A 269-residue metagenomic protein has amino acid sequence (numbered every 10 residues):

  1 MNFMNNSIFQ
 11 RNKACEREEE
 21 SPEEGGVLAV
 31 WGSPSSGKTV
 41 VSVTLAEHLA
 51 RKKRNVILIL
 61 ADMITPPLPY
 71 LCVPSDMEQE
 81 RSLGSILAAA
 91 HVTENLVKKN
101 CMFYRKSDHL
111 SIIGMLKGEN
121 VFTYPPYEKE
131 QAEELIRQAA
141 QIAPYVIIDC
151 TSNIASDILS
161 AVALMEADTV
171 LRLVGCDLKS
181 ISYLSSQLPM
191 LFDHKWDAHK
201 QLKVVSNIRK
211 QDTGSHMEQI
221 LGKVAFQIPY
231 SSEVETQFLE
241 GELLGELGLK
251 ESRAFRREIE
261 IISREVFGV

Functional and structural regions predicted by a protein language model:
M1-S33: Extreme N-terminal, non-catalytic leader segments that precede Walker-type/kinase nucleotide-binding cores
S21-L68: Walker A/P-loop phosphate-binding motif and the immediately C-terminal alpha-helix
V30-W31, I59, G114-M115, I147-D149 (+2 more regions): Conserved beta-strand segments of the P-loop GTPase G domain that flank and frequently precede/overlap
K52, V56-S111: Phosphate-binding loop that captures ATP/GTP phosphates
N95-S107, I112-I154: Cytosolic-facing regulatory segments adjacent to core modules
Q138-Q141, D157-D177: Inter-motif core of Ras-like GTPase G domains
V205-L249: Beta-strand-loop-alpha "switch" segments that mediate conformational coupling across diverse proteins
E240-V269: NTP-binding/hydrolysis catalytic cores, primarily Walker-type P-loop NTPases
